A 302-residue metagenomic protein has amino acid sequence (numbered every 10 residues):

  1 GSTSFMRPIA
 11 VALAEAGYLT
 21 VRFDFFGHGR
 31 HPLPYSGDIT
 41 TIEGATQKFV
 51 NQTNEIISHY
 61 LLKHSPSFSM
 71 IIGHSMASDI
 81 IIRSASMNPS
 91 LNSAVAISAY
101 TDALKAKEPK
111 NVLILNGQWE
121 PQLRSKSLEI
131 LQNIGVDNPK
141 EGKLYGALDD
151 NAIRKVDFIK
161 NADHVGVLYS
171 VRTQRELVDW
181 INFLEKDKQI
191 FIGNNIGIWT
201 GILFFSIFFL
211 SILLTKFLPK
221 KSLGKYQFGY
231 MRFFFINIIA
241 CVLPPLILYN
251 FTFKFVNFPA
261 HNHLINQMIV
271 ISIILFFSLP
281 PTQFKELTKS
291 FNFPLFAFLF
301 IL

Functional and structural regions predicted by a protein language model:
G1-I192: Soluble extramembrane regions of membrane proteins in the secretory/endomembrane system
H74, D79, S222-F228, K254-P259: Short juxtamembrane and helix-loop transition motifs at transmembrane-helix boundaries in membrane proteins
I153, R232-F234, L248: Contiguous hydrophobic segments
A162, L168-V171, Q227-I236, L299: Alpha-helical transmembrane segments of integral membrane proteins, especially early/N-terminal helices
I181-F191, L214-F217, L243-F253: Membrane-embedded alpha-helical segments in integral membrane proteins
K188-I202: Juxtamembrane/start-of-transmembrane alpha-helix segments at the extracytoplasmic/lumenal side of membrane anchors
G201-L243: Juxtamembrane interface at the cytosolic side of transmembrane helices
I238-L302: Alpha-helical transmembrane segments of integral membrane proteins
